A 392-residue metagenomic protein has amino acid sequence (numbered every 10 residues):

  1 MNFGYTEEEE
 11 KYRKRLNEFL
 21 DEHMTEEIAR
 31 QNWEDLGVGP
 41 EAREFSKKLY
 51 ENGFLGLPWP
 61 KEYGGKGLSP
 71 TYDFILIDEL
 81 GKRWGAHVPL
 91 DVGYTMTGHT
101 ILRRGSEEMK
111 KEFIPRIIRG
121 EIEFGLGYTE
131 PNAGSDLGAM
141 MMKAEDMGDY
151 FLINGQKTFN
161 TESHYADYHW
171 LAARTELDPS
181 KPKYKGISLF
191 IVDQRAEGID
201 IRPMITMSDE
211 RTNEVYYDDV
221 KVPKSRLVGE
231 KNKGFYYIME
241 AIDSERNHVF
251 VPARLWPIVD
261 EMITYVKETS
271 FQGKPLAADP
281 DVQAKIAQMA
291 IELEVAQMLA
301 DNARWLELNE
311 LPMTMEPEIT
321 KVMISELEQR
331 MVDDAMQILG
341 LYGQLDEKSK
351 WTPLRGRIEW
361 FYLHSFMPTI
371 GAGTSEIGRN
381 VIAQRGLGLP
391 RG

Functional and structural regions predicted by a protein language model:
N2, T71, I75-L76, M96 (+3 more regions): Glycine-rich phosphate/cofactor-binding loops in nucleotide/flavin-utilizing enzymes
F3-Y5, I199-A296, P368, Q384: Glycine-rich beta->alpha junctions and the first turn(s) of the following alpha-helix
I28-G37, K267, F271-A277, E294-K350: C-terminal helix-coil-helix/basic helical segment that borders enzyme active sites and/or dimer interfaces and provides
R43, Y50-G120, T161-Y168, L293 (+5 more regions): Internal helix-loop-helix
G120-Y128, L171-A172: A short, Trp-centered hydrophobic/proline-enriched beta-strand micro-motif
M142-E145: A structural signal for short hydrophobic beta-strand segments in well-ordered beta-sheet cores
Y150, N154-D200: A short core secondary-structure module
T158-H164, M207, M367-A372: Glycine-rich phosphate/pyrophosphate-binding beta-alpha loops
